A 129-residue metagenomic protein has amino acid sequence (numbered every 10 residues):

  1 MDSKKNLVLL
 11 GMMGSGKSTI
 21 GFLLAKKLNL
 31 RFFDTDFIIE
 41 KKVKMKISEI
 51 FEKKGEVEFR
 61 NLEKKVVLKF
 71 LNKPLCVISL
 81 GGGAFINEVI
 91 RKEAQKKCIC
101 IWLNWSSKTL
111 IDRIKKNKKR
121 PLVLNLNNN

Functional and structural regions predicted by a protein language model:
M1-K4, K69-F70: Phosphate-binding P-loop
L9: Hydrophobic anchor at the beta1->P-loop junction of P-loop NTPases
M12: P-loop (Walker A) phosphate-binding loop of NTP-binding proteins
S18: Walker A/P-loop
R31-Q95, R120-P121: ATP-dependent small-molecule kinase phosphotransfer cores that center on conserved nucleotide phosphate-binding segments
K97-N129: A glycine- and Lys/Arg-enriched "phosphate-lid" helix/loop adjacent to the NTP-binding pocket of small-molecule kinases
